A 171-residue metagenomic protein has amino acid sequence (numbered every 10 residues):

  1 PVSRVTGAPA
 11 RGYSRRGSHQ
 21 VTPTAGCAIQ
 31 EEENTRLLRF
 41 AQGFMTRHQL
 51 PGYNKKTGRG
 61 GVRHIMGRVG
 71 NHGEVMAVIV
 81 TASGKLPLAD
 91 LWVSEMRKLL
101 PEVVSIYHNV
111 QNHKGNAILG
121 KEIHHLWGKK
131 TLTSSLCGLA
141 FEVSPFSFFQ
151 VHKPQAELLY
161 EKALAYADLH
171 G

Functional and structural regions predicted by a protein language model:
P1-G171: Accessory RNA-recognition modules of RNA-modification enzymes
